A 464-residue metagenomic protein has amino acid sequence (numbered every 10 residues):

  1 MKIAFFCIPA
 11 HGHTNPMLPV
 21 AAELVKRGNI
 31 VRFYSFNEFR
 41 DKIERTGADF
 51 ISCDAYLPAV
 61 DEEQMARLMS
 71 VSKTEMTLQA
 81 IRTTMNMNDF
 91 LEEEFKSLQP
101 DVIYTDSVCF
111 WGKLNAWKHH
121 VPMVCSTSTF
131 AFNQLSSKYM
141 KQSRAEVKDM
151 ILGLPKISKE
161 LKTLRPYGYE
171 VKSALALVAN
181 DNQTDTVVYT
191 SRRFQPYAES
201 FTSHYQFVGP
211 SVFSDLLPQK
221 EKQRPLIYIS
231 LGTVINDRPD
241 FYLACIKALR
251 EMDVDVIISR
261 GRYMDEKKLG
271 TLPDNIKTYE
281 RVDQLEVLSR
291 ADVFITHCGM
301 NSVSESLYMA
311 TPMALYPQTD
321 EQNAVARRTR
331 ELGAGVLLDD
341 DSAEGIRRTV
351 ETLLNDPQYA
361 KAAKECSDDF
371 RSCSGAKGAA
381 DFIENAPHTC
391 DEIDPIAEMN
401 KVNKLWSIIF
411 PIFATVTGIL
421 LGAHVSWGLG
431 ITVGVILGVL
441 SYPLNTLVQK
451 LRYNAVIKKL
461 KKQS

Functional and structural regions predicted by a protein language model:
M1-D49: N-terminal subdomain of nucleotide-sugar transferases
A21, I103-T105, Y279-R328: A donor-sugar binding/catalytic signature common to diverse glycosyltransferases and related nucleotide-sugar
R32-M76: Conserved nucleotide-sugar phosphate-binding/catalytic loop shared by glycosyltransferases and other
I81-L154, R193: Conserved nucleotide-sugar donor-interacting segment of glycosyltransferase catalytic cores, predominantly GT-B
V124-Y197, T202-H204: Active-site-proximal region of nucleotide-activated glycan assembly enzymes, centered on histidine/acidic-rich loops
F194-V293: Donor-nucleotide binding loops and adjacent catalytic segments primarily of GT-B fold Leloir glycosyltransferases
D320-T349, K361: Change "using UDP/GDP/dTDP sugars" to "using nucleotide sugars
G345-G418, I436, K462-S464: C-terminal amphipathic helix plus adjacent low-complexity, charged tail appended to glycosyltransferase catalytic
